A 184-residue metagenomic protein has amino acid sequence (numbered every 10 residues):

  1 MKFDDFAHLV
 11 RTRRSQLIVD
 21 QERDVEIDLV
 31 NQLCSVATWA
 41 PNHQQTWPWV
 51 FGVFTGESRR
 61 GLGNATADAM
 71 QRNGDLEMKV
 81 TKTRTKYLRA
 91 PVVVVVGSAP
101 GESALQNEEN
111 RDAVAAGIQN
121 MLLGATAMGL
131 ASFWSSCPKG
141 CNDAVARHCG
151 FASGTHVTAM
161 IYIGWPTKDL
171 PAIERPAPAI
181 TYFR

Functional and structural regions predicted by a protein language model:
M1-K2, H8-L9, V157-R184: C-terminal helix-cap and adjacent tail motif
M1-R89: N-terminal amphipathic, basic helical "cap/leader" segment at the start of enzyme domains
A37, V94, P100-H148: Small-aliphatic-rich amphipathic alpha-helix that forms the alpha element of a beta-alpha
W47, A90, H156-V157, P176: A generic structural signal for well-ordered coil/turn residues at beta-strand boundaries that shape enzyme active-site
G56-G61, A67-D68, P100-E102, D143 (+1 more regions): Short, charged/polar surface micro-motifs in flexible loops or helix N-caps
T66-D75, L105-E108, R147-C149: Short, surface-exposed loop/helix-turn segments at secondary-structure junctions that function as lids/hinges flanking
V145-T158: Short, electropositive alpha-helical surface patch
